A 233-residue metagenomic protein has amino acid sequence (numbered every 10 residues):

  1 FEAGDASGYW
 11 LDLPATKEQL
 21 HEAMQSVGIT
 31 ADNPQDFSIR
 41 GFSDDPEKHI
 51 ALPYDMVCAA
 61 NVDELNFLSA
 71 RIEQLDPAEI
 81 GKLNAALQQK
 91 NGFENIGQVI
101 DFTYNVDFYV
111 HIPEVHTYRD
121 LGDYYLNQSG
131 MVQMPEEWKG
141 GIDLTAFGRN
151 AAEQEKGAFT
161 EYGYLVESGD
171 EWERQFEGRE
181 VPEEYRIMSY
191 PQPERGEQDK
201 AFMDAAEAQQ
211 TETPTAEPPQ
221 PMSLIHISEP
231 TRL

Functional and structural regions predicted by a protein language model:
F1-D32: N-terminal ordered "arm"
L20-K90: Structured domain cores in non-transmembrane regions
E47, P53-C58, E94-G97, G130-K139: Extracellular/secreted glycoprotein ectodomains characterized by long, lumenal stretches of O-glycosylated
T103-G163: Amphipathic protein-protein interaction modules
R149-G196: Long, highly charged low-complexity segments enriched in Glu/Asp and Lys/Arg with interspersed Ser/Thr
E194-F202, A206-E212, P218-P219: Acidic, low-complexity intrinsically disordered tails
P218-P221, R232: C-terminal structured domains
I225-T231: Conserved small/polar residues in nucleotide/adenosyl-binding loops
